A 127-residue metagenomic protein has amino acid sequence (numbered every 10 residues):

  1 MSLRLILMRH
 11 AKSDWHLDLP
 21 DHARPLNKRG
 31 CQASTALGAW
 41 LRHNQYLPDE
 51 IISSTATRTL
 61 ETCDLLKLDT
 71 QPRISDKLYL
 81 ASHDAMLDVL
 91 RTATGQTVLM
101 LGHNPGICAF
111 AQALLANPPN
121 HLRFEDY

Functional and structural regions predicted by a protein language model:
S2-K77, A81-D84, P119-H121, D126: Active-site-proximal alpha-helix that buttresses catalytic centers in soluble enzyme cores
L87-Y127: Active-site-adjacent alpha-helix immediately C-terminal to a catalytic or transition-state-stabilizing loop
